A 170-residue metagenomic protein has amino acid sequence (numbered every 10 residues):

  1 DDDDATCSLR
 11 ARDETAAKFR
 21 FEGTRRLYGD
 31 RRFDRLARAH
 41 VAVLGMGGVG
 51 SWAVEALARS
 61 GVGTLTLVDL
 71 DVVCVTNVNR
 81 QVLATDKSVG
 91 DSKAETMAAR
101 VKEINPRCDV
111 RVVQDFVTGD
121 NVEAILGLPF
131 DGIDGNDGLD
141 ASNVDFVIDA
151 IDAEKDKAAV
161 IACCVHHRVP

Functional and structural regions predicted by a protein language model:
D1-A42: N-terminal charged helix/coil linker that caps or initiates catalytic domains
A37-D69, C74: Glycine-rich adenosine-cofactor-binding loop
H40, D109, N143-D145, R168: Residue-level detector of structured alpha->beta connecting loops
A53-V54, M97, V160: Hydrophobic residues within alpha-helices that form the first helical element adjacent to the glycine-rich loop
V62-N105: Glycine-rich phosphate-binding loop and adjoining beta1-alpha1-beta2 segment of Rossmann-like nucleotide-binding folds
G90-N143, I151-K157: A structured beta-alpha segment of the ubiquitous adenosine-cofactor-binding alpha/beta core
F146-P170: ADP-ribose/adenylate-binding Rossmann-like module
